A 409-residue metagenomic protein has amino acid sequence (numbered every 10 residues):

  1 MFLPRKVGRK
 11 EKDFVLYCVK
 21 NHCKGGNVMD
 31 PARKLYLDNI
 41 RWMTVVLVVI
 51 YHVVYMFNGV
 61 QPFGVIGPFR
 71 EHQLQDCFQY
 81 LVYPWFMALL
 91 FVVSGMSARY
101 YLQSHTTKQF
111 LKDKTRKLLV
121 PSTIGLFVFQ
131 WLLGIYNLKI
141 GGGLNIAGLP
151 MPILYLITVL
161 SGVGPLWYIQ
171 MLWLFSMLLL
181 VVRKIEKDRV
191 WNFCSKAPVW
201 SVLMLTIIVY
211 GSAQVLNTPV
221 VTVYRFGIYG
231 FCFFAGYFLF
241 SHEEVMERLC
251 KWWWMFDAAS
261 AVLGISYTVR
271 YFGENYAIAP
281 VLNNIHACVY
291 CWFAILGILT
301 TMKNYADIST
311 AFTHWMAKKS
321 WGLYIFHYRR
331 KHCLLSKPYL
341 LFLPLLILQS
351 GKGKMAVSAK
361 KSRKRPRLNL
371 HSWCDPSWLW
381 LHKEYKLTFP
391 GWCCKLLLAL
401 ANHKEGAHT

Functional and structural regions predicted by a protein language model:
M1-F2, L16: Hydrophobic alpha-helical signal peptides and transmembrane signal-/tail-anchor segments that drive secretory-pathway
G8-T409: Alpha-helical transmembrane segments and their immediate juxtamembrane cytosolic regions
